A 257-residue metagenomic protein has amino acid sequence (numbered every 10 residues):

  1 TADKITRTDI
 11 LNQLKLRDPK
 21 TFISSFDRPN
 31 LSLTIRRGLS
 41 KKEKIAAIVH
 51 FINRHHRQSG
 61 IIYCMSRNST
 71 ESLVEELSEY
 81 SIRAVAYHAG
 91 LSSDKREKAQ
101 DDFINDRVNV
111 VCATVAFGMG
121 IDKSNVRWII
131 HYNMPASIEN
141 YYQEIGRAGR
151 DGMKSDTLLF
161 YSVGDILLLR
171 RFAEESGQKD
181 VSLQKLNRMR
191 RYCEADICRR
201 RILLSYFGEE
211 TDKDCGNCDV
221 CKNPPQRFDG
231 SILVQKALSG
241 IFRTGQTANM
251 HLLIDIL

Functional and structural regions predicted by a protein language model:
T1-Q184, E210-T211, D219-V220: Helicase motor core with emphasis on the C-terminal RecA-like subdomain
H56, D196, Q246: Flexible coil/turn residues that form the inter-helical turn or adjacent wing/linker of helix-turn-helix
F103, C193, I241-G245: Short helix-to-turn junction characteristic of helix-turn-helix DNA-binding domains, especially the helix
V181-L183, D212-L257: Accessory DNA-binding and partner-docking regions appended to nucleic-acid-acting proteins, especially the terminal
L183-E210: C-terminal accessory regions
